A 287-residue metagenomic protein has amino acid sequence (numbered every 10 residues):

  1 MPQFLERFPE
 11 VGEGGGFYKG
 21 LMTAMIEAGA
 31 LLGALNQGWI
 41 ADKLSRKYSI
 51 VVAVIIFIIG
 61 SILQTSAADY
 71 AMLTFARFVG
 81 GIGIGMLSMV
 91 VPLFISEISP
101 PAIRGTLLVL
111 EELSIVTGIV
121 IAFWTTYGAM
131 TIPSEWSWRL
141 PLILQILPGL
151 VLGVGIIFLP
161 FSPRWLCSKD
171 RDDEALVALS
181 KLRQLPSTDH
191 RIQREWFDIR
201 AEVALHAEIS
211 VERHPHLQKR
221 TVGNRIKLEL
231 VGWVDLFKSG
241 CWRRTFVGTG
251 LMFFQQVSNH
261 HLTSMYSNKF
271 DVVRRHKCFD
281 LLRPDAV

Functional and structural regions predicted by a protein language model:
M1-S180, S187, E208-V287: Transmembrane-helix signature of 12-pass secondary carriers
D189-A204: Short, well-structured alpha-helical segments
